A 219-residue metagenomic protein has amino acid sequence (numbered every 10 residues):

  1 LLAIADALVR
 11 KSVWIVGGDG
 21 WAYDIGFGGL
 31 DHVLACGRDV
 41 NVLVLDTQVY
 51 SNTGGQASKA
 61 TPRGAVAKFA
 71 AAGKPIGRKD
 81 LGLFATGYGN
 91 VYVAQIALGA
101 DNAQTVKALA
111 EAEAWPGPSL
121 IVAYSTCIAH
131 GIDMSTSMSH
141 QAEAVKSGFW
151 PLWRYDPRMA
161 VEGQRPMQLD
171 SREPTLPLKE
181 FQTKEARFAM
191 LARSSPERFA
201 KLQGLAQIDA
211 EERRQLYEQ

Functional and structural regions predicted by a protein language model:
L1-Q56, Y92, G99-P116: Thiamine diphosphate
L1-W14, W21, M190, E197-Q219: Thiamine diphosphate
A7, G20-D24, G29, L43-V44 (+7 more regions): Residue-level preference for alpha-helix termini and adjacent loops
A7-V9, T61-W115, T183-M190, P196: Conserved thiamine diphosphate
V33-A35, A60-G64, A112-W115, S139-E143 (+1 more regions): Short, low-complexity, polar/charged sequence segments that are solvent-exposed and flexible
A57-K79, S137-Y155: Acidic, Ser/Thr-rich peripheral helices and adjacent loops at domain boundaries
T105-L205, E218: Glycine/aspartate-rich loop-and-adjacent alpha/beta segment that forms the canonical ThDP
